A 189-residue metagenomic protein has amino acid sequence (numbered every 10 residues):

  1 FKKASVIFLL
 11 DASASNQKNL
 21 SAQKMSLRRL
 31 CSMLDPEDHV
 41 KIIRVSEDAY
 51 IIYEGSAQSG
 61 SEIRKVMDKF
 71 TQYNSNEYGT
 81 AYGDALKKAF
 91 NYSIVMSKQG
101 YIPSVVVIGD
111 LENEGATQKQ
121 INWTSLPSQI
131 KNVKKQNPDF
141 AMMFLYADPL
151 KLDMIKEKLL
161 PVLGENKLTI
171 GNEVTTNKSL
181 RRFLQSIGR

Functional and structural regions predicted by a protein language model:
K2-A57, A85-A89, S104-G109, M142-L150: Von Willebrand factor
L9-N19, I52, F70-G79, E112-K119: Second-shell loop/turn segments in exported
L20, K24-C31, H39, G60 (+5 more regions): Extracytoplasmic/secreted envelope proteins and their assembly/folding machinery, especially bacterial periplasmic
R28-H39, S75, F90-K98, N113 (+4 more regions): Sec-exported extracytoplasmic/periplasmic mature domains
D35, S56-S59, N122, I170: Short, solvent-exposed coil/turn linker segments
Y50, S59-P103, M143-D153, T175 (+1 more regions): Von Willebrand factor
L111-G164, I170-G171: VWA/integrin I-like adhesion module and closely mimicked acidic/polar interface patches used
K167-R189: C-terminal "exit" segments of structured domains
